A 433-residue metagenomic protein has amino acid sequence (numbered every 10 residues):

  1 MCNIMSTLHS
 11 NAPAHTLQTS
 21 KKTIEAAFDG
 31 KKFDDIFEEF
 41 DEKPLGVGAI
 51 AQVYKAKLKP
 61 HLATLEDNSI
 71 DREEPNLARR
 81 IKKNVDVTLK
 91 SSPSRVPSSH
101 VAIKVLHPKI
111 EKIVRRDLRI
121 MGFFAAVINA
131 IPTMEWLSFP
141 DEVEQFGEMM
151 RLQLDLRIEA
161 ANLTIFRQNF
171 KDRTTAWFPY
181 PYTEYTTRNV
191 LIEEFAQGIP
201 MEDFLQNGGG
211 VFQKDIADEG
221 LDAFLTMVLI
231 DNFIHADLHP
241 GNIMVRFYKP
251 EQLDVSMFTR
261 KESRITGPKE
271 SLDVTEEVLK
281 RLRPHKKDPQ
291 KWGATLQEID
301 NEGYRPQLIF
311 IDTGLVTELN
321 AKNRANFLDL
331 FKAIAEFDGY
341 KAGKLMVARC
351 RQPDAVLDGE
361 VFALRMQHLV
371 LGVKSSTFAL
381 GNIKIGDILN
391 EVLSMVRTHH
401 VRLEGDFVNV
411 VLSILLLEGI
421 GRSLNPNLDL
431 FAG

Functional and structural regions predicted by a protein language model:
M1-V228, N232-H235, M244-A325, D329-G433: Broad phosphate/nucleotide-binding scaffolds in NTP-utilizing and phosphate-metabolizing enzymes
L238-P240: Hydrophobic HxD+1 residue recognition
